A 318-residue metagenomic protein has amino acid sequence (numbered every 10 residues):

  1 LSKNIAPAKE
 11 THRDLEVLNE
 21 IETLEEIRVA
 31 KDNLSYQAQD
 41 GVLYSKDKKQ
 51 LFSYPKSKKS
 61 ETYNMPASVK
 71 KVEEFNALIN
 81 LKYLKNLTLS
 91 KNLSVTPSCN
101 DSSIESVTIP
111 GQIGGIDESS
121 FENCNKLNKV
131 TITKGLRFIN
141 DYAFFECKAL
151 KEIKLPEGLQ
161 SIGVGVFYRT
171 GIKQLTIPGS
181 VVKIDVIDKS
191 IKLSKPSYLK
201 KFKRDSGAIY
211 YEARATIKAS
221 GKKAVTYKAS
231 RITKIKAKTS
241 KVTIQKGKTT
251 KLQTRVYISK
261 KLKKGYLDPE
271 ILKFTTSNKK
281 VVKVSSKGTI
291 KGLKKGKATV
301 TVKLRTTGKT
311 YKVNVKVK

Functional and structural regions predicted by a protein language model:
L1-G41, K46-K71, I79-S94, S102-G115 (+7 more regions): Structural signature of tandem-repeat unit edges
L43, F121, Y211-E212, F274: Hydrophobic structural packing positions in well-ordered secondary structure
F75-N76, D117-S120, D141-A143, G163-V166: Consensus positions within tandem repeat domains that build extended binding/scaffold surfaces
V107, G114-G115, G165, A237 (+2 more regions): Small side chains
P156, K228-K318: Extracytoplasmic soluble-region selector
A208: Non-catalytic beta-sheet/beta-sandwich ligand-binding modules that flank or precede catalytic cores
